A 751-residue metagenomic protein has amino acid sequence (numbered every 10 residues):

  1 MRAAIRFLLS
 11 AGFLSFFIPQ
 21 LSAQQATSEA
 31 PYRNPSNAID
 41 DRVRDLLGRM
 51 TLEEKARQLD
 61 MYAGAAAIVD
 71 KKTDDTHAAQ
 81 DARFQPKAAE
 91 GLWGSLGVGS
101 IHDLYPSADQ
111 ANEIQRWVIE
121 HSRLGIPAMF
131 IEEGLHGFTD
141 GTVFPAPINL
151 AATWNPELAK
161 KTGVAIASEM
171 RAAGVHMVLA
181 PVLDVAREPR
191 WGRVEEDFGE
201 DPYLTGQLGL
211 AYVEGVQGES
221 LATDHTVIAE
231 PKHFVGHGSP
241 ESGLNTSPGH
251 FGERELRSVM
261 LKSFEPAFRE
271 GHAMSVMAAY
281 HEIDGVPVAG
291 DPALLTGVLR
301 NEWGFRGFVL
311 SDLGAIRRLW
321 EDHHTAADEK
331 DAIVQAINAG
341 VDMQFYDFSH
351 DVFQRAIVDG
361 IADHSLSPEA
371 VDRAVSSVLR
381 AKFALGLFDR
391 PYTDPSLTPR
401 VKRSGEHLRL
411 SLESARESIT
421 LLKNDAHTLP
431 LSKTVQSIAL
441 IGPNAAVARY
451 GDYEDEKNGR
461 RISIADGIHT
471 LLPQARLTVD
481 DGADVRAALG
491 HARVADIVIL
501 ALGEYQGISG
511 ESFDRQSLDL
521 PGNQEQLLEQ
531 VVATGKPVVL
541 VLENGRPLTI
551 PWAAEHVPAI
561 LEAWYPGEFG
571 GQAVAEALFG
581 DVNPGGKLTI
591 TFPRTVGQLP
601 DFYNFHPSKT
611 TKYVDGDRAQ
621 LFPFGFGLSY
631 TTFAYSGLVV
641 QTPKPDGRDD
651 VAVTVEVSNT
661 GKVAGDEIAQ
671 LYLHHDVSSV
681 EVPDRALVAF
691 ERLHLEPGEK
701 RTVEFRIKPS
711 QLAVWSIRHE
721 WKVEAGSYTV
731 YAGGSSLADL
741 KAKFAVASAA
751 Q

Functional and structural regions predicted by a protein language model:
M1-R6: Positively charged n-region of N-terminal signal peptides that target proteins for export
L8-Q20: Bacterial N-terminal signal peptides
Q24-A713, A725-S736: Glycoside hydrolase catalytic-domain context in secreted enzymes
A738-Q751: Short beta-strand elements
